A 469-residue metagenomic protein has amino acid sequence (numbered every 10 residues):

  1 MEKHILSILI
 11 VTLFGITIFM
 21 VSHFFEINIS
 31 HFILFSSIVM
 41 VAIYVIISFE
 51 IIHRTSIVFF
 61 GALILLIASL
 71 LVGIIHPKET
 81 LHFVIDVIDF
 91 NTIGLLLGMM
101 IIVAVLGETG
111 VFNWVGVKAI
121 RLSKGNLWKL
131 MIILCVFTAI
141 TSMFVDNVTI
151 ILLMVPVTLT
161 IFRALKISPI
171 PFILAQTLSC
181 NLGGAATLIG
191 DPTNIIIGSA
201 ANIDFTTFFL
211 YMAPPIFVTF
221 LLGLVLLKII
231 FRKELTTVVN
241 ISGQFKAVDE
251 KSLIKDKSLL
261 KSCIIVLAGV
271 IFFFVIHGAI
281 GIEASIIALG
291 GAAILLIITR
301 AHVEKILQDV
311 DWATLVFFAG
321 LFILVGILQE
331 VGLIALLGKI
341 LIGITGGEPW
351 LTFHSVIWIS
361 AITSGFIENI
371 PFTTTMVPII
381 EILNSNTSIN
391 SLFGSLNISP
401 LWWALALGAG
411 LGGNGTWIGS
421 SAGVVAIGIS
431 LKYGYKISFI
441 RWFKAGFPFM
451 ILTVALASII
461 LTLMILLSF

Functional and structural regions predicted by a protein language model:
M1-I29, A164-I170, L174, A186-T187 (+4 more regions): Juxtamembrane and boundary regions of transmembrane helices in multi-pass small-molecule transporters and channels
F24-I38, I88-I101, M143-I151, A186-T187 (+5 more regions): Structural signature of hydrophobic alpha-helical transmembrane segments
S37, S56-F60, I93-G94, W128-V136 (+11 more regions): Hydrophobic alpha-helical transmembrane segments
S37-V45, L63, I67, L97 (+15 more regions): Generic alpha-helical transmembrane segments of integral inner-membrane proteins, especially permease/transport modules
I43-F60, K257, K261, A268-L289 (+1 more regions): Flexible hinge motifs at transmembrane-helix junctions and intramembrane kinks/re-entrant loops in multi-pass membrane
V45-I52, A104, F137-D146, T177-I189 (+3 more regions): Transmembrane alpha-helix interface/packing and boundary motifs in multi-pass membrane proteins, characterized by
P77-S168, A313-F393: Membrane-embedded alpha-helical segments and adjacent helix-loop junctions characteristic of multi-pass solute
T149-T160, I173, A186-A201, A335-I340 (+3 more regions): Re-entrant/interfacial helical elements at transmembrane boundaries that shape and gate the permeation pathway
